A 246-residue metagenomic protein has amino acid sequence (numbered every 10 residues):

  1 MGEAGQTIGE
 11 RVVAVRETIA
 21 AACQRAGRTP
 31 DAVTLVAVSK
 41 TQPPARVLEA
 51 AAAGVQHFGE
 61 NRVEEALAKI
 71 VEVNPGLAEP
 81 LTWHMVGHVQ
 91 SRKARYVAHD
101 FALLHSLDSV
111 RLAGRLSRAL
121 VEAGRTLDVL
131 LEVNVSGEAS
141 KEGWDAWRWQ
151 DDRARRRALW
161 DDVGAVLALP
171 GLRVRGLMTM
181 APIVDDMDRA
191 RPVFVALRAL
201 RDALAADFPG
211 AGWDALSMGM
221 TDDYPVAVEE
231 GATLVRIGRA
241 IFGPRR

Functional and structural regions predicted by a protein language model:
M1-A199, A203-D222, V228-E230, F242-P244: Conserved alpha/beta-domain cores
T233-L234: Divalent-metal-activated hydrolytic enzyme cores
